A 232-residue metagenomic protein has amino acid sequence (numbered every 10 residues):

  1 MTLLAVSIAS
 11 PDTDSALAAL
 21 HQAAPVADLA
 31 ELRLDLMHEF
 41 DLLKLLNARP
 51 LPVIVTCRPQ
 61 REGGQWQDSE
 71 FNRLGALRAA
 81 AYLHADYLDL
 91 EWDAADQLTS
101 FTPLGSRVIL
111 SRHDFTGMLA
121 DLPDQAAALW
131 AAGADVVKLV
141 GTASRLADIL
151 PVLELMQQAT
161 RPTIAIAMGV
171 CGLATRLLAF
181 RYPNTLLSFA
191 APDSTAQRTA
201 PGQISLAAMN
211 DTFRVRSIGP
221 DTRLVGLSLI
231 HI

Functional and structural regions predicted by a protein language model:
M1-S69, T222: Conserved N-terminal beta1-alpha1 strand-loop-helix module at the mouth
A5, I54, D89, I109 (+1 more regions): Structural detector of well-ordered beta-strand residues that form the stable sheet scaffold of enzyme domains
P11-A23, F71-R78, M118-A127: Short, acidic/polar
A23-A24, A81, W130, F180: Non-catalytic positions within long, well-ordered alpha-helices that form the structural scaffold/packing of enzyme
A30, L88, V152: Conserved, mostly hydrophobic/aromatic
V55-Q97: Glycine/small-residue-rich loop that forms an oxyanion/phosphate-binding "nest" at active or ligand-binding sites
A94-L224: Catalytic alpha/beta core domains of metabolic enzymes, predominantly
H231-I232: Conserved small/polar residues in nucleotide/adenosyl-binding loops
